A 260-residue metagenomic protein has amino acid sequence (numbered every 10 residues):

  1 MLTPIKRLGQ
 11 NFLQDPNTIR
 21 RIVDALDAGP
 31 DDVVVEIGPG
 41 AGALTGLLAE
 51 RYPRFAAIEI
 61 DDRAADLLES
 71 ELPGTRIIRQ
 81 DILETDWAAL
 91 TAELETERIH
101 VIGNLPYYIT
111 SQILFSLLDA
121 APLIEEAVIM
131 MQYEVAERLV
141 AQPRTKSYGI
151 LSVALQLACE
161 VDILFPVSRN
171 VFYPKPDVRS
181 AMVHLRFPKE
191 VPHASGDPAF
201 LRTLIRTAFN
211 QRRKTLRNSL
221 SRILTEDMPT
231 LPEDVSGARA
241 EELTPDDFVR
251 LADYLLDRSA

Functional and structural regions predicted by a protein language model:
M1-T207, D246, R250-L256, A260: Catalytic cores of RNA-modifying enzymes
I205-A260: C-terminal lobe and adjacent flexible extensions of AdoMet/dcAdoMet transferase-like proteins
